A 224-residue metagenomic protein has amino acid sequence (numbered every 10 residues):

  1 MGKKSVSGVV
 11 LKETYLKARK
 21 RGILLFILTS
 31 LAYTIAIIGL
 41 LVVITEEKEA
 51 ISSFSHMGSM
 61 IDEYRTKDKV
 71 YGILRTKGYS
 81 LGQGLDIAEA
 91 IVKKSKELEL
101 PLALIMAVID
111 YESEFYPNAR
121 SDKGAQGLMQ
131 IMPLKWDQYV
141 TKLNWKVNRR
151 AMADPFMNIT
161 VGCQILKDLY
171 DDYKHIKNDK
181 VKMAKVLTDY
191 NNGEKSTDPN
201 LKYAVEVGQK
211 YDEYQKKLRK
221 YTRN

Functional and structural regions predicted by a protein language model:
G2-A50, H56, L134-N224: Non-catalytic cell-wall polysaccharide-engagement segments
K48-F115: Export/targeting segments at the very N-terminus of extracytoplasmic proteins
E63, K67, K77-A88, E97-L98 (+6 more regions): Solvent-exposed, acidic/flexible segments
I73, A119-K142: Short, surface-exposed glycine/acidic/tryptophan-bearing loops
A107, L128-Q130, T188-D189: Soluble periplasmic/extracytoplasmic beta-strand elements of cell-envelope proteins
P117-A119, I176: Short, flexible, glycine/charge-rich loop motifs used to bind or transfer phosphoryl groups or to couple energy/partner
